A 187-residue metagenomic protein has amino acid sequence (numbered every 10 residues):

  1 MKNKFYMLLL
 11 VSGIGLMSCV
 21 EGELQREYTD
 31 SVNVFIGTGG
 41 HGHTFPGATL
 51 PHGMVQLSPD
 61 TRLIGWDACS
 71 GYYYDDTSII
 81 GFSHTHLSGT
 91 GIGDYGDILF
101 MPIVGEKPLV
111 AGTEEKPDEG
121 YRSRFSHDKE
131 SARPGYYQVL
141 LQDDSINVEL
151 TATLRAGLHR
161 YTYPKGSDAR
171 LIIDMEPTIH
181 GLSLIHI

Functional and structural regions predicted by a protein language model:
M1-K2: N-terminal secretory signal peptides that target proteins for export/translocation
F5-I14: Sec-dependent N-terminal signal peptides
M17-S18: C-terminal motif of bacterial Sec signal peptides marking the signal peptidase cleavage site
G22-L184: Accessory carbohydrate-recognition regions in carbohydrate-active enzymes
